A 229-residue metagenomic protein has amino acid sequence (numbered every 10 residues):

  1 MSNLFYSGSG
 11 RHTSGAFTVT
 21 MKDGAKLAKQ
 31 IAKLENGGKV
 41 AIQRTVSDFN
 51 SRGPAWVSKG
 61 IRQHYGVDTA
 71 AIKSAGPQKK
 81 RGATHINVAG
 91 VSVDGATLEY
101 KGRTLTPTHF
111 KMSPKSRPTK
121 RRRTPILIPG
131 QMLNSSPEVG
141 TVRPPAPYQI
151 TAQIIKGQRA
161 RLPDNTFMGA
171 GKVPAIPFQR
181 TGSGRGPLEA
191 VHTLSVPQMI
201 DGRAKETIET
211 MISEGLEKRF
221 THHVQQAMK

Functional and structural regions predicted by a protein language model:
S2-K229: Short, Lys/Arg-rich flexible segments
